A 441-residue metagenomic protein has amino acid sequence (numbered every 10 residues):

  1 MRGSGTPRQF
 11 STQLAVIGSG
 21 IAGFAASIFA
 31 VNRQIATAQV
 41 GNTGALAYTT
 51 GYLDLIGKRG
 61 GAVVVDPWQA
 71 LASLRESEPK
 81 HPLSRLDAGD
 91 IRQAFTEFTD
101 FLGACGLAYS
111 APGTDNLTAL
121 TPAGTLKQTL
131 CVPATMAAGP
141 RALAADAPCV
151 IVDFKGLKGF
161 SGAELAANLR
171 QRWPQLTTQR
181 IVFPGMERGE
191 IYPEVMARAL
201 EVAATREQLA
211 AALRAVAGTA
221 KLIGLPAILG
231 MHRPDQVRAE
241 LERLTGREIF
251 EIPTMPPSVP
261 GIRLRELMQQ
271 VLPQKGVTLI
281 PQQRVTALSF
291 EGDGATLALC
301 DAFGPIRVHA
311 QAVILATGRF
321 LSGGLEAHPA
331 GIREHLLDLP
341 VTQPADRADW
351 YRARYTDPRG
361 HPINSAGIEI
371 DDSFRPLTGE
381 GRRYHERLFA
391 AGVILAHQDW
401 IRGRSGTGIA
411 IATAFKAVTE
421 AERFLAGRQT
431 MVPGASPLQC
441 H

Functional and structural regions predicted by a protein language model:
F10-T12, F303-A312, Y384: Core beta-strand elements of the Rossmann-like FAD/NAD(P) dinucleotide-binding domain in flavoenzyme oxidoreductases
T12-Q39: N-terminal Rossmann-like FAD-binding beta1-loop-alpha1 element of flavoenzymes
A15-I17, V285, V308-G318: Short hydrophobic core segments
I28, G323-I332, H385-E386, V393-Q429: A conserved FAD-binding loop/helix module that cradles the flavin
G41-E76, M186-A199: Conserved N-terminal glycine-rich FAD pyrophosphate-binding loop of Rossmann-like flavoproteins
T43, F303, A310-A312, A316-G323 (+1 more regions): Glycine-/small-residue-rich beta->alpha transition segments that form the dinucleotide
F160-R170, A203-G218, I223, L229-A287 (+1 more regions): Helical element adjacent to the flavin cofactor pocket in flavoenzyme catalytic cores
F303-P305, V341-R347, A353-W400: FAD-binding beta-loop-beta segment adjacent to the flavin cofactor pocket
